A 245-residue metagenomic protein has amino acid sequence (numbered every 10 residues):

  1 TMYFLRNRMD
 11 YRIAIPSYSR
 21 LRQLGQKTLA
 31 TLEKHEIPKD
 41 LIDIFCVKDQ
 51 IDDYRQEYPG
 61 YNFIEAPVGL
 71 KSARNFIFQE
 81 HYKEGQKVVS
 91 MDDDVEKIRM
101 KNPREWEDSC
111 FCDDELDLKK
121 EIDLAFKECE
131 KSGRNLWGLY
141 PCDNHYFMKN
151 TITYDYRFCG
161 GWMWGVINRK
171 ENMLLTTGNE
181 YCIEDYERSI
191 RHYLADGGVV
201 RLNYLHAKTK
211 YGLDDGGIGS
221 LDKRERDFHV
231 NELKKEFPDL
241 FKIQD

Functional and structural regions predicted by a protein language model:
T1-R8: Short, Lys/Arg-enriched N-terminal segments with co-localized hydrophobic residues within the first ~10-30 amino acids
D10-A14, E187: Cell-envelope/extracellular polymer assembly enzymes that use nucleotide-activated donors
I15-E36, Q50-R55: Short, well-formed alpha-helical segments that are part of the catalytic scaffolds of diverse glycosyltransferases
R20-L24, T28, E180-D245: C-terminal catalytic/acceptor-binding lobe
D40-D49, W137: Short, hydrophobic beta-strand segments that form beta-sheet elements in well-ordered domains
F45-K87, M91, E96-C110: Active-site-proximal specificity loops/subdomain of glycosyltransferases
V88-D92, N135-Y140, V199-N203, K242-Q244: A structural signal for short, well-ordered beta-strand segments and their strand-loop junctions that often border
I98-Y186: Conserved catalytic core of nucleotide-sugar-dependent glycosyltransferases
